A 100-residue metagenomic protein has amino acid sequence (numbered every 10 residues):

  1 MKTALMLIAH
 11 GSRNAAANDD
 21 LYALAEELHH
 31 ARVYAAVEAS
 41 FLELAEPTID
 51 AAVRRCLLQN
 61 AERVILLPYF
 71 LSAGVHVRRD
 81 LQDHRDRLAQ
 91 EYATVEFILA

Functional and structural regions predicted by a protein language model:
M1-A100: Active-site-proximal alpha-helix that buttresses catalytic centers in soluble enzyme cores
